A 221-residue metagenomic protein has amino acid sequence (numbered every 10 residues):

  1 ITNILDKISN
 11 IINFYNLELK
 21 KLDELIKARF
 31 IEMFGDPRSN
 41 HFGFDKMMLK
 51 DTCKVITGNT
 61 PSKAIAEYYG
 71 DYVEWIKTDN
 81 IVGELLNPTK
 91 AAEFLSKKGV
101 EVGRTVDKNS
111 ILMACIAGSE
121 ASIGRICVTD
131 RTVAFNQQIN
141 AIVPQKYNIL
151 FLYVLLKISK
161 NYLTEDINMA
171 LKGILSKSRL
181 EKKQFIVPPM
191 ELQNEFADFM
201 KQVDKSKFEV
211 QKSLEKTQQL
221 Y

Functional and structural regions predicted by a protein language model:
T2-D6, N10-N59, K182, I186-N194 (+1 more regions): Non-catalytic DNA-recognition/assembly elements of restriction-modification systems
S9, K157-K160, T164, D204: Short amphipathic alpha-helical signal-transduction/dimerization elements
N13, G99-V100, M169, F208: Short, solvent-exposed loop/turn positions at domain surfaces that link secondary-structure elements or cap domain
F42-D45, S62-G70, I167-M169: Short coil/turn segments at secondary-structure boundaries
K46-I65, D79-K108: Sequence-specific dsDNA recognition surfaces
K77-T78, F94-K157: A short beta-sheet element
T132-N140, N168-N194: A short glycine-rich beta-alpha junction/loop motif
